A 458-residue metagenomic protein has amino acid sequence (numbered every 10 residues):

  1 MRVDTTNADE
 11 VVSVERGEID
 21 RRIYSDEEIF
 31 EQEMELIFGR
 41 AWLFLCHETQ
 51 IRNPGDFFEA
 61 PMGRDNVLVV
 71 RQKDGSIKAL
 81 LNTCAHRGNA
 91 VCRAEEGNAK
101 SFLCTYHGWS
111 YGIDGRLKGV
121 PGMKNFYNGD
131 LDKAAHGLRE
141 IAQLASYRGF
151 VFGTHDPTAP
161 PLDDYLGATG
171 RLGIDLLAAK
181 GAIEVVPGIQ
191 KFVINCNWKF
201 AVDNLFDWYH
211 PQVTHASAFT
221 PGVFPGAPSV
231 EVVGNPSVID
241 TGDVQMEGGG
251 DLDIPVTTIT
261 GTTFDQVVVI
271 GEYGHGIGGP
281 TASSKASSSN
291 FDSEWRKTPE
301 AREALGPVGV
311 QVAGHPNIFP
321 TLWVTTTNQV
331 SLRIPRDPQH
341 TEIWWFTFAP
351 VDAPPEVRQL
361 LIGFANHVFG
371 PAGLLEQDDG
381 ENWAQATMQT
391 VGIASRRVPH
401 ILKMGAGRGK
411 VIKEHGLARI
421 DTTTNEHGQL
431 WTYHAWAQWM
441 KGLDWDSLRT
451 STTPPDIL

Functional and structural regions predicted by a protein language model:
R2, N7-I23: Short, contiguous pre-domain boundary segments
R22-I23, E27-F38, L43-M62: Glycine/alanine-rich phosphate-binding loops at beta-alpha junctions
F38-W42, N89, H210: Generic structural signal for secondary-structure transition and capping sites
R40-R52, G122-N128, Q311-N317: Short Pro/Gly-enriched beta-strand edge/turn motifs at strand-loop
Q50-R171: Rieske [2Fe-2S] iron-sulfur-binding domain
A142-L458: C-terminal catalytic domain of Rieske-type non-heme iron oxygenases
